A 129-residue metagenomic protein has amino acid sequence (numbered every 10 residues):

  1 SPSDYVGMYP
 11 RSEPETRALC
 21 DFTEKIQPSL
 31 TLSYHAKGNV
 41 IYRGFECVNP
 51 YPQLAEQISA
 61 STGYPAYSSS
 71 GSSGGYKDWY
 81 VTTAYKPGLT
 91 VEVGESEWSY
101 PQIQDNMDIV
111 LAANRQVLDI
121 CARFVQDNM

Functional and structural regions predicted by a protein language model:
S1-P52, E56, T90-Q102: Active-site/substrate-binding loop(s) of hydrolase catalytic cores
F22-I26, S61, Q116-F124: Structured segments of extracytoplasmic/periplasmic soluble domains in secreted or envelope-associated proteins
K25-T31, S61-P65, Y85-P87: Loop/turn elements at helix/coil->beta-strand transitions in domains of secreted/extracellular proteins
Q53-S69: Catalytic cores of secreted/periplasmic or lumenal enzymes
P65-S73, F124-M129: Low-complexity, flexible helical/coil segments
G71-G88: Short glycine-rich, acidic/polar surface loops and turns
S99-M129: His/Asp/Glu-rich mid-to-C-terminal helical/loop segments that flank catalytic regions of hydrolases
